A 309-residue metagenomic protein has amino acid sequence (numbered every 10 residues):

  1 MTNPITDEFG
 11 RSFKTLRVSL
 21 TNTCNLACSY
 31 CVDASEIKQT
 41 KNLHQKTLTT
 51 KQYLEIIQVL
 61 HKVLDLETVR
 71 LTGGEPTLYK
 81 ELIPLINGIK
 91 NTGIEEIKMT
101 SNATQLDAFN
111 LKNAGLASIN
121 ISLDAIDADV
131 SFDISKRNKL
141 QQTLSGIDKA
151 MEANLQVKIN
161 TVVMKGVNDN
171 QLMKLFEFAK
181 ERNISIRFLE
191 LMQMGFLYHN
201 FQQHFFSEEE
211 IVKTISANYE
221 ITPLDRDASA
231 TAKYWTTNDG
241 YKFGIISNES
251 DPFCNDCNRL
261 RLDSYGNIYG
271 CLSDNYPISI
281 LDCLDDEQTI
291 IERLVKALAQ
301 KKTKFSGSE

Functional and structural regions predicted by a protein language model:
T2-E8: A detector for short, charged/polar N-terminal pre-domain segments
E8, Q45-L48, G74, S135 (+3 more regions): Pocket-edge positions in alpha/beta enzyme catalytic cores
E8-T50, L64: Canonical Radical SAM [4Fe-4S] cluster-binding loop centered on the CxxxCxxC motif and its immediate flanking residues
L20, L71, G266: Conserved, mostly hydrophobic/aromatic
L26, A128-D129, P252, I278: Glycine-centered loop/turn positions within well-structured domains that cap or flank conserved ligand/cofactor-binding
K38-L43, D107, D127-I134, G195-H199 (+1 more regions): A short acidic, helix-capping loop that chelates divalent metal ions and anchors anionic groups
T50-L71, E75-L189: Radical SAM/AdoMet-radical enzyme domain recognition
G195-S308: Accessory C-terminal segments flanking Radical SAM cores
